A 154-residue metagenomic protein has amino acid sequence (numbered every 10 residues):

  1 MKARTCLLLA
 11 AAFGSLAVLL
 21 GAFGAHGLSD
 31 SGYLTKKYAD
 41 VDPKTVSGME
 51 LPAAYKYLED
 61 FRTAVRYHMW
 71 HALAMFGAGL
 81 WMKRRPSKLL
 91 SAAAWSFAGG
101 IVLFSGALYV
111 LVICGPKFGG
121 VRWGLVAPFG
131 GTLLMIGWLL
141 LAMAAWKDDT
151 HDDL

Functional and structural regions predicted by a protein language model:
M1-L154: Polytopic transmembrane helical bundles with strong interfacial aromatic enrichment
